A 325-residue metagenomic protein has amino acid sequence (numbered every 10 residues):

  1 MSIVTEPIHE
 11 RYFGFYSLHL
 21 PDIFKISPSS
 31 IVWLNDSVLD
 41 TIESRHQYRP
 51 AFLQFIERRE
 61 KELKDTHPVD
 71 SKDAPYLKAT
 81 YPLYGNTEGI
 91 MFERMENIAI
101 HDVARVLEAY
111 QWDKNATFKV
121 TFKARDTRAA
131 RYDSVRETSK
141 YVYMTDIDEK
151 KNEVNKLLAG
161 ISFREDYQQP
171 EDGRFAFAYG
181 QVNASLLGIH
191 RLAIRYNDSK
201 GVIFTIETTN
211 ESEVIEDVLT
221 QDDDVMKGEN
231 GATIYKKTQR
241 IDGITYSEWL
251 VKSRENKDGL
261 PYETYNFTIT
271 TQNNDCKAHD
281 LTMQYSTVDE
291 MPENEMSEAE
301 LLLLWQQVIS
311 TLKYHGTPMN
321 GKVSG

Functional and structural regions predicted by a protein language model:
I3-L53: N-terminal mature-domain "stem" immediately C-terminal to a signal peptide or N-terminal signal-anchor/transmembrane
L20-P28, R125-F175, M283-G325: Surface-exposed amphipathic alpha-helical segments
S27-P28, F163-D166, T245, V251-S253 (+3 more regions): Non-catalytic interaction/targeting regions
I31-P75, K119-R125, L187-Q221, E248 (+2 more regions): A short acidic-to-branched-hydrophobic micro-motif
H46, P50-E165: Polyanion-binding and phosphate-handling cores
E62-N115, S199, E207-D275: Signature of long, low-cysteine stretches enriched in small and polar/charged residues
L107-A130, N266-P292: A short, solvent-exposed beta-edge/loop patch
A129-S247: Acidic, serine/threonine- and glycine-rich low-complexity intrinsically disordered segments that serve as flexible
